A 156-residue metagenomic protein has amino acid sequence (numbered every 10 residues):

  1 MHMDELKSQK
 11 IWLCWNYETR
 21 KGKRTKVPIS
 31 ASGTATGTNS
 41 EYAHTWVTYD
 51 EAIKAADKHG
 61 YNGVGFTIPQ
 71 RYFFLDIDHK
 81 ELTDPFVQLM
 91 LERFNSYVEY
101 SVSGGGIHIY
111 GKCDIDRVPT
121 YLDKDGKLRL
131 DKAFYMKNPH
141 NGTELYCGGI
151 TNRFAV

Functional and structural regions predicted by a protein language model:
M1-V156: Conserved phosphate/metal-binding and DNA-contacting active-site motifs used in DNA phosphodiester-bond processing
